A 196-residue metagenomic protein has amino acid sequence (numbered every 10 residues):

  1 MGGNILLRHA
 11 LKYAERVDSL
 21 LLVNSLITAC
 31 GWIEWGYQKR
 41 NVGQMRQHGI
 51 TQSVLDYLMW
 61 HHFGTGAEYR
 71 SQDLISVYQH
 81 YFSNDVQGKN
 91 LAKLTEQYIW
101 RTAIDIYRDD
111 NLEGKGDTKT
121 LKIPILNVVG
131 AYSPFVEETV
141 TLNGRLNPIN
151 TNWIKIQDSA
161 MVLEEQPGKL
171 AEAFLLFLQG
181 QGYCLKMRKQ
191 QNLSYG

Functional and structural regions predicted by a protein language model:
M1-A10, L20-V23, L58, Y78 (+8 more regions): Structural signal for hydrophobic/aromatic residues that build the beta-strand cores of folded beta-sheet domains
N4-I50: Flexible "cap/lid" loop of the alpha/beta hydrolase fold
L6, A10, A14-D18, L22-L26 (+7 more regions): Short amphipathic alpha-helices and their capping/turn residues within compact interaction modules
G31-G36, T139-V140, P167: Short aromatic-enriched loop/helix-cap "lid" or pocket-rim segments at secondary-structure transitions that line
G31-W32, T51-T118: Conserved alpha/beta-hydrolase catalytic His-Asp/Glu region
I75, I104-T120, Y132-P134, L176-G196: Extended, polar/charged low-complexity intrinsically disordered and coiled-coil segments in eukaryotic
V86-K155, M161: Conserved serine/cysteine hydrolase catalytic core
I149-G196: Catalytic active-site module of serine/aspartate enzymes centered on a nucleophile-bearing elbow/loop
